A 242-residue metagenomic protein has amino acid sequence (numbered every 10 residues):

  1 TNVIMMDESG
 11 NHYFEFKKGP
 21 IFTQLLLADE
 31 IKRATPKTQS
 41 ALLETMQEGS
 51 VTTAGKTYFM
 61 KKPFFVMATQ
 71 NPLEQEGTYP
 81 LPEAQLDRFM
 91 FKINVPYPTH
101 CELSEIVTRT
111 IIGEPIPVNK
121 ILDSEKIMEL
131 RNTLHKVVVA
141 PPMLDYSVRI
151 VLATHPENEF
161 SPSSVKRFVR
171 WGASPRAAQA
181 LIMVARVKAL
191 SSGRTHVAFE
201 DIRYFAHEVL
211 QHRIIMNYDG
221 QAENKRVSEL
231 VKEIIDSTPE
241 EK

Functional and structural regions predicted by a protein language model:
N2-V3, T45-M46, Q85, V107-I111 (+3 more regions): Hydrophobic aliphatic residues
M6-L27: Conserved alpha-helical scaffold flanking the Walker A/P-loop in AAA+ ATPase domains
D7-G10, A34-T38, M46-V137, R186-K188: Canonical AAA+ ATPase core
E8-H12, S50-A54, E159-S163, E241-K242: Active-site phosphate-binding and catalytic loops of NTP-dependent enzymes
D29-E30, A41: Walker B catalytic acidic pair
K92-S164, S191-T195, F199, G220-A222 (+1 more regions): Conserved C-terminal "switch" segment of AAA+ ATPases
E157-K242: C-terminal engagement/docking regions of AAA+ P-loop ATPases
